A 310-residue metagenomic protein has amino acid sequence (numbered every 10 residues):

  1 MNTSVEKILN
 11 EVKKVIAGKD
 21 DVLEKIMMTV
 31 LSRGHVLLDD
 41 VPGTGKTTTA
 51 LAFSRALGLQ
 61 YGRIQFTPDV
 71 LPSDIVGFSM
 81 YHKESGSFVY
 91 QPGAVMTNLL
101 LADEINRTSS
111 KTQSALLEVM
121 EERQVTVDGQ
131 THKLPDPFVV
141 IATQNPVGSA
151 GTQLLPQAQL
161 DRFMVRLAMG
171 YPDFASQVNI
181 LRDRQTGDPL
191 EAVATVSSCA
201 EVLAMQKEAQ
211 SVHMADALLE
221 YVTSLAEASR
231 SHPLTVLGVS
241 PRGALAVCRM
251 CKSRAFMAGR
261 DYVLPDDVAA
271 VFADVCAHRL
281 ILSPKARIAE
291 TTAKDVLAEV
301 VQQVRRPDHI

Functional and structural regions predicted by a protein language model:
N2-V36, V41-T44: Pre-Walker A (pre-P-loop) alpha-helix and adjacent loop at the N terminus of AAA/AAA+ ATPase modules, a conserved
E24-M28, Y81-L101: Conserved alpha-helical scaffold flanking the Walker A/P-loop in AAA+ ATPase domains
V30-T67: Walker A/P-loop
D40, D103-E104, A115: Walker B catalytic acidic pair
V41, I75, T143: P-loop (Walker A) phosphate-binding loop of NTP-binding proteins
H82-S87, T108, T112, M120-V212 (+1 more regions): Canonical AAA+ ATPase core
A192-V247: Conserved AAA+ ATPase small/helical "lid" subdomain
S231-I310: C-terminal engagement/docking regions of AAA+ P-loop ATPases
